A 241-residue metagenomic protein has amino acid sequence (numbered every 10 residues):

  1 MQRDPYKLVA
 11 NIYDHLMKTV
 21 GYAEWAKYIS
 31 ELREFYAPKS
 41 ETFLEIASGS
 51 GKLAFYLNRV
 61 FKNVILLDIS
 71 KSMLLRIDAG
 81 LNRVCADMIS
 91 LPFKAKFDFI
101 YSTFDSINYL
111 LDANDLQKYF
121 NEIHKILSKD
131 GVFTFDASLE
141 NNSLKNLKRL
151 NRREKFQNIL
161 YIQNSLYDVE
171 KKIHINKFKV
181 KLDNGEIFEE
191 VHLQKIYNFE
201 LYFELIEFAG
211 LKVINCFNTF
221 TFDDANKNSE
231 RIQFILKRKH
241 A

Functional and structural regions predicted by a protein language model:
M1-K39: Conserved class I S-adenosyl-L-methionine
S40-A47: Conserved class I S-adenosyl-L-methionine
S50-S90: Class I SAM-dependent methyltransferase SAM/SAH-binding core
I89-F99: A short acidic, Gly/Pro-enriched loop at the edge of an enzyme's catalytic core that lines a small-molecule cofactor
D98-N114: A short SAM/SAH-binding and catalytic strip from SAM-dependent methyltransferases
Q117-K129: A short glycine-rich, Lys/Arg-flanked "PGG" loop and its adjoining helix->strand segment in the class I
T134-L205: SAM-dependent methyltransferase
L201-A241: C-terminal lobe and adjacent flexible extensions of AdoMet/dcAdoMet transferase-like proteins
